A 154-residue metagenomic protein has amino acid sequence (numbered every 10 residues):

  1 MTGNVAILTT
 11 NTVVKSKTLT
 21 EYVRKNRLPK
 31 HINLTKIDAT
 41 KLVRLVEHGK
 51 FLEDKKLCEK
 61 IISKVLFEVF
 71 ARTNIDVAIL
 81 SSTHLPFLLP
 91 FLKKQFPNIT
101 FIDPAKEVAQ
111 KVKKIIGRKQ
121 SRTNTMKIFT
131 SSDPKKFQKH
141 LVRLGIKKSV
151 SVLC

Functional and structural regions predicted by a protein language model:
M1-C154: Non-catalytic structural scaffold of enzyme domains
